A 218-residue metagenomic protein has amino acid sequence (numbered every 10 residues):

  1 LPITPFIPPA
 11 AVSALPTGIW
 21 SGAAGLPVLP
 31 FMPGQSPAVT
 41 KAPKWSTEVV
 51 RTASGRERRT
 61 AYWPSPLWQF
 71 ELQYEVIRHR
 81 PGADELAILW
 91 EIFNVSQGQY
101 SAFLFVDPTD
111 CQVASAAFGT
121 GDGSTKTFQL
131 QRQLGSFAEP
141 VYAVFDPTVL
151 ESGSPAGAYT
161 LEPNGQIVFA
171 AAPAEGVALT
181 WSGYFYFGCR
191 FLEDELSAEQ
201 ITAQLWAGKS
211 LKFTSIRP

Functional and structural regions predicted by a protein language model:
L1, R58-R80, S197-P218: Oligomerization/assembly interface segments of phage tail-like spikes and tubes
L1-W45: Polar/acidic, low-complexity leader/linker segments enriched in S/T/G and N/D
A11-A14, G18-L26, A53-R58, S115-K126: Surface-exposed ligand/attachment interfaces on beta-rich extracellular proteins
P27-Y74: N-terminal ordered "arm"
Y74, V177-F185: Short, hydrophobic/aromatic-enriched beta-strand segments in well-ordered soluble domains
H79-I88: Short, conserved charged micro-motifs
A87-T160, G183-P218: Extended beta-strand solenoid/passenger and fiber regions
A156-V177: A surface-exposed beta-strand-loop module
